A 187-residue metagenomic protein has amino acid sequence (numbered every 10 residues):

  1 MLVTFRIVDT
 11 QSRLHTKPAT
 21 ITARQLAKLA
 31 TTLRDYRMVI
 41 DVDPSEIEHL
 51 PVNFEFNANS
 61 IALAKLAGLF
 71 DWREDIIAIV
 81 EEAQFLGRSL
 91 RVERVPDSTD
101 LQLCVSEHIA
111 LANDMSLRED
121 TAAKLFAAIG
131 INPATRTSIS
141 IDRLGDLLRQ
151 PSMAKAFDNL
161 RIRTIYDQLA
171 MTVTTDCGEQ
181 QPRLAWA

Functional and structural regions predicted by a protein language model:
M1-E179, R183-A187: Acidic (Asp/Glu-rich) sequence patches and key acidic residues that form negatively charged surfaces used
